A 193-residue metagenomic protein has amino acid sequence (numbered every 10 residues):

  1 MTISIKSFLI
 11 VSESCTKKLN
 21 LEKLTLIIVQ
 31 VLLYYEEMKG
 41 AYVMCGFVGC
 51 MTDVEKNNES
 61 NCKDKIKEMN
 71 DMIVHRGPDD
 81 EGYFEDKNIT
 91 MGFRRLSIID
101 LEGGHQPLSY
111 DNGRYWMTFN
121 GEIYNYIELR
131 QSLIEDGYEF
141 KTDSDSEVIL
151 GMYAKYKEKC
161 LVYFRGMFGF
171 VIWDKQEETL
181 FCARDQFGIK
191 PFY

Functional and structural regions predicted by a protein language model:
M1-T2, M44: Accessible peptide chain termini
T2-F8, S12-C15: Low-acidity, Ser/Thr- and Arg-rich intrinsically disordered low-complexity segments
I5-K6, K23-L26: Compositionally biased, low-complexity intrinsically disordered regions
I10, L19, L33-Y34, T142: Exposed, low-complexity/repetitive linear segments and helix-based recognition motifs, biased toward charged/polar
S12, K23-L24, E36: A periodicity- and composition-biased signal for non-globular, repetitive helical segments
K17-K23: Polybasic, lysine-rich low-complexity intrinsically disordered segments
I27-V43: Short, Lys/Arg-enriched N-terminal segments with co-localized hydrophobic residues within the first ~10-30 amino acids
K39-Y193: N-terminus-centric sequence/structural signature that marks the extreme N-terminus and adjacent "lid/interface" module
